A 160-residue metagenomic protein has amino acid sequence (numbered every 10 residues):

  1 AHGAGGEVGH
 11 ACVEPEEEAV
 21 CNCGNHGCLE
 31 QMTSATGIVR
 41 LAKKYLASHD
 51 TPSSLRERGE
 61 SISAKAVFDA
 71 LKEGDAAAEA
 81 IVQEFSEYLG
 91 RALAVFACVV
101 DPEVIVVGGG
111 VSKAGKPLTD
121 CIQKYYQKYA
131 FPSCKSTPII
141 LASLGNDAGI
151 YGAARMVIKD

Functional and structural regions predicted by a protein language model:
A1-H2: Short Gly/Pro-enriched turn/cap motifs at secondary-structure boundaries
G5-E14: Short, intrinsically disordered, charge-biased short linear motifs at domain edges
P15-V20, N25-D160: ATP-binding/phosphotransfer module of carbohydrate and carboxylate kinases, centering on a glycine-rich
